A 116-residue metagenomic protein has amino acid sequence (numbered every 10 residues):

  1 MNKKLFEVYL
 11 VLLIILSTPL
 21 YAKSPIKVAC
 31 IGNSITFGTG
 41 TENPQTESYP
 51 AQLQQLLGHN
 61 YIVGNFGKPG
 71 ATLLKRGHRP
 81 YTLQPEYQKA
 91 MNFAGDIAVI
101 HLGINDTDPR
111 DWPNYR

Functional and structural regions predicted by a protein language model:
M1-Y9: Bacterial N-terminal signal peptides that target proteins for export
V8-S17: Bacterial N-terminal signal peptides
S17-T18, S48: A short hydrophobic/aromatic micro-motif that marks alpha-helical segments and, especially, helix-coil
L20-S24: Boundary at the C-terminal end of the N-terminal hydrophobic targeting segment
P25-A29, I35-R116: Conserved SGNH/GDSL esterase-like catalytic core that processes O-acyl groups on lipids and polysaccharides
